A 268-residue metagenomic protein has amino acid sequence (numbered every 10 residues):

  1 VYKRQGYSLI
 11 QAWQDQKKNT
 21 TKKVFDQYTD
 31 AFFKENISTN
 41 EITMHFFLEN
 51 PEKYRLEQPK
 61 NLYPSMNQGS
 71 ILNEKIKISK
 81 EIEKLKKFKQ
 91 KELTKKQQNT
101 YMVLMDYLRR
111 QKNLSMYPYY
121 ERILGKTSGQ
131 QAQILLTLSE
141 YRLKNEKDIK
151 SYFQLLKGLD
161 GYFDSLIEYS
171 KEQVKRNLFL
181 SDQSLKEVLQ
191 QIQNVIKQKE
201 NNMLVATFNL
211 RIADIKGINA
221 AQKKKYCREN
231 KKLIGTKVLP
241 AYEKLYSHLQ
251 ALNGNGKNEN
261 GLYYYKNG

Functional and structural regions predicted by a protein language model:
K3-G268: N-terminal maturation segment of proteins
